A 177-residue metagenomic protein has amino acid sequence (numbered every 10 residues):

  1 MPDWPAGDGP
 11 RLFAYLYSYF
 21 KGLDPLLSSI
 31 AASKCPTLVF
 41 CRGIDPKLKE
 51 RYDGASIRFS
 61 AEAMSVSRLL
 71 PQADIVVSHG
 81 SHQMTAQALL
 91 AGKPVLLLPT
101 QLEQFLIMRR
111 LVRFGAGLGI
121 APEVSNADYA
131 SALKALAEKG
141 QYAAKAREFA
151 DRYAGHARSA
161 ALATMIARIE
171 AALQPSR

Functional and structural regions predicted by a protein language model:
M1-I75: Donor-nucleotide binding loops and adjacent catalytic segments primarily of GT-B fold Leloir glycosyltransferases
A63-R110: A donor-sugar binding/catalytic signature common to diverse glycosyltransferases and related nucleotide-sugar
L102-A132, A161: Change "using UDP/GDP/dTDP sugars" to "using nucleotide sugars
D128-R177: C-terminal amphipathic helix plus adjacent low-complexity, charged tail appended to glycosyltransferase catalytic
